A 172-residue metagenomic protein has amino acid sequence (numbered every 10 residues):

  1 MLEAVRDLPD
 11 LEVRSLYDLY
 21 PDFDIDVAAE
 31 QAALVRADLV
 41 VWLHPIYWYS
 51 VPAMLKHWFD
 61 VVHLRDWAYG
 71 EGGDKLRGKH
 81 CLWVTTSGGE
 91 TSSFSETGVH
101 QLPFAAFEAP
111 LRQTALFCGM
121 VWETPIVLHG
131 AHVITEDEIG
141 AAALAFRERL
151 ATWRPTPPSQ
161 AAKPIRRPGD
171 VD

Functional and structural regions predicted by a protein language model:
M1-Y69, A145-D172: N-terminal beta1-alpha1-beta2 submodule of the flavodoxin-like/Rossmannoid cofactor-binding fold
E12-R14, V41, L82-V84, E123-I126: Hydrophobic/aromatic beta-strand patches that form the interior of the parallel beta-sheet core in alpha/beta enzyme
Y20-D22, E90, I134: Flexible, glycine-rich phosphate/dinucleotide-binding loops and adjacent beta-alpha linkers at cofactor/substrate
D24-D26, E96-T97, I134-E138: Short, solvent-exposed loop/turn segments at secondary-structure boundaries
R65-L76, F117: Short, acidic/small-residue loops that bind anionic groups at enzyme active sites
R77-E123: Short, glycine-/small-residue-rich phosphate/pyrophosphate-handling segment
R112-D172: Glycine-rich phosphate/pyrophosphate-binding loop and the adjoining helix
